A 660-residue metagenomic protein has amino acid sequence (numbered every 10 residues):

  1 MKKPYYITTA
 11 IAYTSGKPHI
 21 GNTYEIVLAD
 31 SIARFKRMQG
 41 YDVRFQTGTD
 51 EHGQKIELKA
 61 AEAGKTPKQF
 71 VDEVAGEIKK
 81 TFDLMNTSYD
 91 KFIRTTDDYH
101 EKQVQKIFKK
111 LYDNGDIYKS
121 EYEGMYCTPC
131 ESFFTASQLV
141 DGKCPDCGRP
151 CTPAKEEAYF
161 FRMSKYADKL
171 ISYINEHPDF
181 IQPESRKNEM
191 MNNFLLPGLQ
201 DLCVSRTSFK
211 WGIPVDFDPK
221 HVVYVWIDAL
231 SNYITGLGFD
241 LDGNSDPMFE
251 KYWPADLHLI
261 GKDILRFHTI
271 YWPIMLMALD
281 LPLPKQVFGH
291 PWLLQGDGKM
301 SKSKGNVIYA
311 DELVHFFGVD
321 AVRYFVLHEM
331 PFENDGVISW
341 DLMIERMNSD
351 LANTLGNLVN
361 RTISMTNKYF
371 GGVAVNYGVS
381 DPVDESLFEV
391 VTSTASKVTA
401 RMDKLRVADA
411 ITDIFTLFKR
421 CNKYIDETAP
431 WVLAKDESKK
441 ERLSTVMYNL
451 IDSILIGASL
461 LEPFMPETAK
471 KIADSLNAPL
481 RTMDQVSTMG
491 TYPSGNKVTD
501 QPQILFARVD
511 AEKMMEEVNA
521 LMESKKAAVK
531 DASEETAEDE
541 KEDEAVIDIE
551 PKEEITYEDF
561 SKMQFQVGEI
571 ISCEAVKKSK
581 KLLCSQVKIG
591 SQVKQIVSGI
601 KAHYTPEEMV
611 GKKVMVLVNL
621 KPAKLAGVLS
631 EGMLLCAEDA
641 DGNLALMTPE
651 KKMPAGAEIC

Functional and structural regions predicted by a protein language model:
M1-T47, Y99-Q103, C147, P153-K368 (+1 more regions): Structured secondary-structure scaffolds
K2-V74, I93-F108, D113, C130 (+4 more regions): N-terminal catalytic cores of NTP/NDP-binding nucleotidyl/phosphoryl-transfer enzymes
G76-D90: A glycine-rich helix N-cap at a beta->alpha junction
N114-A167, I171: Cys/His-rich short segments
K119, L342-V379, V390-V498, L617: Helix-rich, typically C-terminal accessory recognition domains appended to large enzymatic cores
Q286-G289, A473-S475, C584: Beta-strand segments within the central parallel beta-sheet cores of soluble alpha/beta enzyme folds
A469-D559: Intrinsic disorder at enzyme termini
E538-C660: Phosphate-backbone binding interfaces of nucleic-acid-interacting proteins
